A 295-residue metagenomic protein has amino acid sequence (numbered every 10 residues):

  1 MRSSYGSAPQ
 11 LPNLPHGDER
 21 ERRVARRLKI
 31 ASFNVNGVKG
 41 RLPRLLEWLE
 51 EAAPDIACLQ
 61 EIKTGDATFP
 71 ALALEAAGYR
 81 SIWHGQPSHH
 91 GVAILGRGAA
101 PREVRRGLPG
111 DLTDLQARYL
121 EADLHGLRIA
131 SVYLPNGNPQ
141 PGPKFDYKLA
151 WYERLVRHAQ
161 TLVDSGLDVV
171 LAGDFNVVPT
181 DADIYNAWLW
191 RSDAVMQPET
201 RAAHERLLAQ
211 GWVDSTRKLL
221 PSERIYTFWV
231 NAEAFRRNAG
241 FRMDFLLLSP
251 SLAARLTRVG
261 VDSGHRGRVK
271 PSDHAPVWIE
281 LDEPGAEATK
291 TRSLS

Functional and structural regions predicted by a protein language model:
R2-W83, P87-V92, A286-S295: N-terminal, active-site-proximal structural segment of metallo-dependent hydrolase catalytic domains
I30-N34, L49-A67, I129, H158-D181 (+4 more regions): Active-site beta-strand/loop signature of hydrolases that rely on acidic residues for catalysis
I62-G65, F69-P139: Structured beta-strand-rich core segments of catalytic domains in phosphoester-bond hydrolases
D66-T68, G91-V92, N138-P141, V178-D181 (+3 more regions): Short catalytic/ligand-binding loop motif for oxyanion handling, primarily in non-cytosolic enzymes, centered on
A77-G78, W151-M243, R292: Metal-dependent phosphoesterases centered on the DNase I-like endonuclease/exonuclease/phosphatase
S88-E103, A234-R255, L281: Conserved beta strand-loop-helix elements of the APE1-like EEP
L108-G110, L134-Y152, W188-D193: Surface-exposed cleft-lining segments at the edges of enzyme active sites
G260-S295: Surface polyanion/phosphate-binding segment centered on an Asp-His-Pro turn
